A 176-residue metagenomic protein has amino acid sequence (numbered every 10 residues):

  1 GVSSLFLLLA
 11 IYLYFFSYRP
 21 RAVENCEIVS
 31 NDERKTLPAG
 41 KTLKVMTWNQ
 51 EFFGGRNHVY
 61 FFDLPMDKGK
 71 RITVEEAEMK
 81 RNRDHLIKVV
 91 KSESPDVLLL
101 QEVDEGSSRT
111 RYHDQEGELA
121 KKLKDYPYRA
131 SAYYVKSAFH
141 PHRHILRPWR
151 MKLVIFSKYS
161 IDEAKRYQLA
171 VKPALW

Functional and structural regions predicted by a protein language model:
G1-K122, Y133-P141, I145: N-terminal, active-site-proximal structural segment of metallo-dependent hydrolase catalytic domains
K121-D125, R147-A164: Conserved beta strand-loop-helix elements of the APE1-like EEP
P141-K152, A174-W176: Short secondary-structure transition/capping segments
Y159-W176: Active-site catalytic loop in hydrolytic enzyme cores
